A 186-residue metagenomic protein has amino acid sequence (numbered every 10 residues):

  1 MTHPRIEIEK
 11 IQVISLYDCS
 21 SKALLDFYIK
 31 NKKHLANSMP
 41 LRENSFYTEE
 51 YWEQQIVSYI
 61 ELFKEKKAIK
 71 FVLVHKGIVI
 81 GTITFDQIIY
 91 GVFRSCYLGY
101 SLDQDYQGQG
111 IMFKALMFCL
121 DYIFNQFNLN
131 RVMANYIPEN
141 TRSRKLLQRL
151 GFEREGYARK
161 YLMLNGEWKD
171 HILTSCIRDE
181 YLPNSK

Functional and structural regions predicted by a protein language model:
M1-A23, F27-H34, K70-K186: Acyl-donor (CoA/ACP) binding surface of acyl/acetyltransferases
D18, I29, F46-E53, K67: Generic alpha-helical scaffold signal
A36-V57: Conserved GNAT-fold acetyl-CoA-binding loop/helix
N44-S45, V57-F71: A short helix-loop-beta-strand connector motif used in the catalytic cores of GNAT acetyltransferases and, in some
E50-L62, F85-G91, G151: Short, charged low-complexity intrinsically disordered segments located at boundaries of structured domains
